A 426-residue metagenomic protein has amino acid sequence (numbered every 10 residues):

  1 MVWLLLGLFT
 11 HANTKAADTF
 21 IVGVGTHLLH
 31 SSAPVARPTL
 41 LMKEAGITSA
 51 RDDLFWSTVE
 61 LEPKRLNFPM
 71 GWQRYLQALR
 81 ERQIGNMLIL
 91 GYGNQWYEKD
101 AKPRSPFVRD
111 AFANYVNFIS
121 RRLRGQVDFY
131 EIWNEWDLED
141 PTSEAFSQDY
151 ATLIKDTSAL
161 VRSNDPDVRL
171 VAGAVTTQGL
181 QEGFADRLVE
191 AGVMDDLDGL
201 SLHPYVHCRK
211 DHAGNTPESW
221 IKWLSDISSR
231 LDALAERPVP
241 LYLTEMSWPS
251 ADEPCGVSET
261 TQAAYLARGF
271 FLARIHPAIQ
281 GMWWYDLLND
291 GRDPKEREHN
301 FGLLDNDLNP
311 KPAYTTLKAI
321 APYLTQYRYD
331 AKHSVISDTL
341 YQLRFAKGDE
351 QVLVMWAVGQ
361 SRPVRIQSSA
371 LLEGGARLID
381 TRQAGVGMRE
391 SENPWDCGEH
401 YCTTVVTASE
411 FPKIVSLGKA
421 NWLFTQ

Functional and structural regions predicted by a protein language model:
A16-T48, D52-F55: Boundary/entry segment of secreted carbohydrate-active catalytic domains
G25-H27, L153-A185, L224, S228 (+2 more regions): Aromatic-lined carbohydrate-recognition surfaces of secreted/lumenal glycan-active proteins
L40-K210: Substrate-binding cleft and catalytic face of glycoside hydrolase catalytic domains, especially the flexible beta-alpha
Y205-H212, S228-A264, D290-L304: Active-site clefts of carbohydrate-active enzymes
H276-G281, Y285, D290, P294-K295 (+1 more regions): Glycan-recognition and catalytic regions of carbohydrate-active enzymes
V335-E373: Carbohydrate-binding surface patches
S369-V386: Solvent-exposed beta-hairpin/edge-strand motifs
M388-Q426: C-terminal beta-strand-rich structural cap/linker in extracellular carbohydrate-active enzymes
